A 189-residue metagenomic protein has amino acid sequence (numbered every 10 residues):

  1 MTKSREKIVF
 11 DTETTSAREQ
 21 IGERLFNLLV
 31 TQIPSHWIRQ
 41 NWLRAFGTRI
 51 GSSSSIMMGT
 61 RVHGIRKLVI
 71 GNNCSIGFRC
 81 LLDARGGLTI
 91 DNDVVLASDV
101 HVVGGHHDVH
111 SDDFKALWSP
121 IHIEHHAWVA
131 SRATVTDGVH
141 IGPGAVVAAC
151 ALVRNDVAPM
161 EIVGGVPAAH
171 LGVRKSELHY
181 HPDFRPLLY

Functional and structural regions predicted by a protein language model:
M1, R185-P186: Non-catalytic terminal and boundary segments that flank Rossmann-like NAD(P)-dependent oxidoreductase
K7-S53: A transmembrane-helix-recognition feature enriched in membrane-embedded lipid enzymes and envelope glyco-/phospholipid
L29-Q40, M58-I70, S75-H140, V166-P167 (+1 more regions): Flexible, glycine/small-residue-enriched loop-and-beta-strand segment within the central core of proteins
F46-T48, G86, S119, N155: Residue "hotspots" at secondary-structure boundaries inside conserved domains
G51, H140, A158: Short conserved AdoMet
S131-N155: Beta-rich strand-turn-strand
P159, G164-P167: Acidic, glycine-centered active-site loop in nucleotide-sugar glycosyltransferases
